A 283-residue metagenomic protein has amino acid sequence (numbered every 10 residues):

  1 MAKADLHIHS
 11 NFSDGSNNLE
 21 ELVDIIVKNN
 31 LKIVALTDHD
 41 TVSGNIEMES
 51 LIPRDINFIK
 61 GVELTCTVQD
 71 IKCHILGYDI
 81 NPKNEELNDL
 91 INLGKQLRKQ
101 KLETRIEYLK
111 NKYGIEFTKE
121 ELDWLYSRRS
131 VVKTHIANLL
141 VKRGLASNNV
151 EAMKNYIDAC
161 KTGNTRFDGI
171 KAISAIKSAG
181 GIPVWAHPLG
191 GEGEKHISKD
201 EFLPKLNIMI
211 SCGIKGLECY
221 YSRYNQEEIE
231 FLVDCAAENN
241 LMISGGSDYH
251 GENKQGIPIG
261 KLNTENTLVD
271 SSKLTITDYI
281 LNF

Functional and structural regions predicted by a protein language model:
M1-K72, N155-T162, F167-D168, I173-K254: An N-terminally biased module of ancient metal coordination in phosphate/nucleic-acid-related enzymes
L22-I25, Y78-I80, G94-R98, A236-E238 (+1 more regions): Short, low-complexity, polar/charged sequence segments that are solvent-exposed and flexible
L51-P204, I208, V269-L281: Extended substrate/RNA-proximal surfaces in nucleic-acid metabolism proteins
Y249-F283: Catalytic core of soluble alpha/beta enzymes
